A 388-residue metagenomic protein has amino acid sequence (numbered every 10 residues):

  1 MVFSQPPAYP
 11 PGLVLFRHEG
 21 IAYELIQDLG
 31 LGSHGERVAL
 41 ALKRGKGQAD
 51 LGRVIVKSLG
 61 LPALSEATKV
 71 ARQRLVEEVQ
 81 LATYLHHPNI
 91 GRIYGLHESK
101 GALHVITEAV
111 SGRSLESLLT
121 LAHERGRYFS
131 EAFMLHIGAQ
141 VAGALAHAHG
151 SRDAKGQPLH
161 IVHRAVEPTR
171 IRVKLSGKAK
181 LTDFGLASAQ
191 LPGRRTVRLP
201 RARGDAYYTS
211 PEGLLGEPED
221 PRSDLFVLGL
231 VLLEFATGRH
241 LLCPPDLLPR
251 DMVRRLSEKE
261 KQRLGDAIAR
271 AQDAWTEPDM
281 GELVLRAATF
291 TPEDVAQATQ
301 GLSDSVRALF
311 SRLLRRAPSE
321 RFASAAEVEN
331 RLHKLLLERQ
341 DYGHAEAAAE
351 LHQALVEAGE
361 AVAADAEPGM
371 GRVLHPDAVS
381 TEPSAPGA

Functional and structural regions predicted by a protein language model:
A63-Y84: AlphaC helix of the eukaryotic protein kinase fold
L96: Activation-segment/catalytic-loop signature of the eukaryotic protein kinase fold
K100-S114, L118: Conserved short submotifs of the Hanks-type protein kinase catalytic core that shape the nucleotide-binding pocket
E116-Y128: AlphaC helix of the protein kinase catalytic domain
G143-I161: Protein kinase catalytic-loop region centered on the HRD/HxD motif
Y207-E346, A363: C-terminal lobe helix-coil module of Hanks-type protein kinase domains
Q340-A388: Regulatory extensions appended to serine/threonine kinase catalytic cores
